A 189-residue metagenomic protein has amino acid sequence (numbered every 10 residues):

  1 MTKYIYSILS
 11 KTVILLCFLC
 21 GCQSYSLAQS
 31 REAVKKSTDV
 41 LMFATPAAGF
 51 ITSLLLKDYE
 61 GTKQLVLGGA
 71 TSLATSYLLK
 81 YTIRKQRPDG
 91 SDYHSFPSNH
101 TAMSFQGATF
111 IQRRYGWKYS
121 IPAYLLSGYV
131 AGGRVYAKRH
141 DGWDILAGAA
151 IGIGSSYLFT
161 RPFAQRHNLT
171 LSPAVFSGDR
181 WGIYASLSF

Functional and structural regions predicted by a protein language model:
T2-A44, E60, S76-Y77, Y81-F189: Replace "edges of transmembrane helices
T45-T52: Hydrophobic core of alpha-helical transmembrane segments in multi-pass integral membrane proteins
T52-T71: Interfacial segments of alpha-helical transmembrane regions
